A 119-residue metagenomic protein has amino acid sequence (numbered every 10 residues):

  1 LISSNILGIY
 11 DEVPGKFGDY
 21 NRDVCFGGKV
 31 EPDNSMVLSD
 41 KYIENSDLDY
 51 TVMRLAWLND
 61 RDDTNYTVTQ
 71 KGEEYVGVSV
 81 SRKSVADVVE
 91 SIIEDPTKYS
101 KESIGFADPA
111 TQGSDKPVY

Functional and structural regions predicted by a protein language model:
L1-T67: Glycine-/Pro-rich loop/turn segments that contact NAD(P) or position catalytic residues in Rossmann-like domains
G28, E74-Y75: Generic anion/oxyanion-binding catalytic loop in active/binding sites
L55-A56, K71, P109: Fold-independent oxyanion-binding glycine-rich loops and adjacent beta-strand/coil segments at enzyme active sites
V68-E74: Short, surface-exposed loop/helix-turn segments at secondary-structure junctions that function as lids/hinges flanking
Y75-Y119: Mid/C-terminal beta-alpha module of Rossmann-like enzyme folds, strongest in SDR-family dehydrogenases/epimerases
